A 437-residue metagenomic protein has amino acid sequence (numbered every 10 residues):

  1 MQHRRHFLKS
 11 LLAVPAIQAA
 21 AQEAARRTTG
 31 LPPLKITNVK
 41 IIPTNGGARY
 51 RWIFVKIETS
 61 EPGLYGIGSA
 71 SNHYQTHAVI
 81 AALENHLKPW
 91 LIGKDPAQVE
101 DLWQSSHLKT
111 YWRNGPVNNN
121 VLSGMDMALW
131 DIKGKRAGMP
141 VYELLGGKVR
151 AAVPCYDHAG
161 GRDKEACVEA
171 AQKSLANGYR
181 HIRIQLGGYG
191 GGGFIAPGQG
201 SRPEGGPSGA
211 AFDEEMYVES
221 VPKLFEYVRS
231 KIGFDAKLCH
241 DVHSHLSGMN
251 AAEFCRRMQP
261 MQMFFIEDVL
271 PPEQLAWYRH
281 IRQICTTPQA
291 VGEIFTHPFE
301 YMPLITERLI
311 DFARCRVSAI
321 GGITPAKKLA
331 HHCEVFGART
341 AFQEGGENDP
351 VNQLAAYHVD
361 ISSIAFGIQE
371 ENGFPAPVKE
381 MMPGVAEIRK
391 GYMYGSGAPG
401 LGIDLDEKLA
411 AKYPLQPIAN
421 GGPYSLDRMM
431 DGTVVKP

Functional and structural regions predicted by a protein language model:
M1-P15: N-terminal secretory signal peptides and thylakoid transit peptides that target proteins across membranes
Q18-A48, V55: C-terminal segment of N-terminal export signals and the immediately downstream linker at the start of the mature
I36, G63, L87, M125 (+7 more regions): Conserved, mostly hydrophobic/aromatic
I53-E61, A386: Short beta-strand elements
S60-E61, Y65-R136, V434: Metal- or metallocofactor-binding catalytic centers and their adjacent structured scaffolds across diverse enzyme
N85, D101, R256-F265, P271-G400: Shared catalytic-loop signature of beta/alpha-barrel
A152-I281: Metal-dependent enolase-superfamily TIM-barrel catalytic cores that perform enediolate-based chemistry
L401-P437: Extended hydrophobic packing segments that form well-structured cores
